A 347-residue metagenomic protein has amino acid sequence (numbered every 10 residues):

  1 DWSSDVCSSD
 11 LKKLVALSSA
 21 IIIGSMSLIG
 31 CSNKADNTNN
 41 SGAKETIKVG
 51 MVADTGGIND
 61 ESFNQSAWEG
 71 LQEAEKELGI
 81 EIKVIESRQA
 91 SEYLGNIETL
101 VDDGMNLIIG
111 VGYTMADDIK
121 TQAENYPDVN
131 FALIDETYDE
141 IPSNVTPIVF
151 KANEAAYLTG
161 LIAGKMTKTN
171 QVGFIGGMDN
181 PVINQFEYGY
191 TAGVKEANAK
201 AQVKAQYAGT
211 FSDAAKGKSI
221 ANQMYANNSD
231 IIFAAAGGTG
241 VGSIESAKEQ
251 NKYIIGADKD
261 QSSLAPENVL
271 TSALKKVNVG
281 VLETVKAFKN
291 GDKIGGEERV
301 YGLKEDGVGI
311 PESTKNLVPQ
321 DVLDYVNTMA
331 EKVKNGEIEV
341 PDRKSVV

Functional and structural regions predicted by a protein language model:
D1, A16, K34-A35: Active-site-proximal structural scaffolding
D1-S8: Short, small-residue-biased leader/transition segments that mark boundaries at the very start of proteins
S9-L11, R343: Low-complexity basic/metal-binding stretches
K12-I21: Sec-dependent N-terminal signal peptides
I22-I23, E140: Alpha-helical transmembrane segments and their juxtamembrane interfaces
M26-G30: C-terminal motif of bacterial Sec signal peptides marking the signal peptidase cleavage site
N33-K34, T38-V347: A residue-level marker of the well-folded mature domains of exported/periplasmic proteins
